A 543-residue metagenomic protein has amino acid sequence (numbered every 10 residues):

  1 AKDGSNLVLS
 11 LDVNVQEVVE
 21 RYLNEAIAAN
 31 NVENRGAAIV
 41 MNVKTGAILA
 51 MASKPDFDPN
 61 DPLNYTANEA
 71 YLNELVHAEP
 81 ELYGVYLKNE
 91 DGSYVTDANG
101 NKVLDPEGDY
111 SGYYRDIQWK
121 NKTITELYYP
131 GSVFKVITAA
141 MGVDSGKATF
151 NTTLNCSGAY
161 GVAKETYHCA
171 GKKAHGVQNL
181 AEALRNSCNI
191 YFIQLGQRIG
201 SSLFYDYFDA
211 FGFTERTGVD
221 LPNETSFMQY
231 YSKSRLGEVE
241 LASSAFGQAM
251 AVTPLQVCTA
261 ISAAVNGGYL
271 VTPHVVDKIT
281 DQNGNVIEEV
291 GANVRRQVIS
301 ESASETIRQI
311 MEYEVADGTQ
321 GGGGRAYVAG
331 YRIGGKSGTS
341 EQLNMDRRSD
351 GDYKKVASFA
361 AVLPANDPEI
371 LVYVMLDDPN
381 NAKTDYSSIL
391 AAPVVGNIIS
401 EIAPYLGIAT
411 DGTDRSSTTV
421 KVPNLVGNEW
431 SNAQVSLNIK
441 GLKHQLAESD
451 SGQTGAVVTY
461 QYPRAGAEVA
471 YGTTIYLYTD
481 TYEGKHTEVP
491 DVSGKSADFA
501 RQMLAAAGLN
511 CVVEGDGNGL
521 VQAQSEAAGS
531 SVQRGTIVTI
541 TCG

Functional and structural regions predicted by a protein language model:
A1, N14-V18, V40-V43, G412 (+1 more regions): Amphipathic, coiled-coil-like alpha-helical scaffolding segments used for oligomerization/assembly
K2-G36: Conserved, well-ordered alpha-helix/loop/beta-strand core segments that scaffold catalytic motifs
K2-G4, D12, R185-S187, R198 (+3 more regions): Peptidoglycan glycan-strand catalytic modules in the bacterial/periplasmic cell-wall system
K2-S5, W119-T123, T418, K485: Bateman (tandem CBS) regulatory domains
L11, K44-V133, I137-L376: Beta-lactam-recognizing serine transpeptidase/beta-lactamase-like catalytic domain environment
V32-T45, Y94, N155-S157, P222-T225 (+4 more regions): Acidic/histidine-enriched alpha-helical segments
G36, T152, G158, V219 (+7 more regions): Extracytoplasmic/periplasmic beta-strand context in beta-sandwich domains, especially the cupredoxin/COX2 CuA-binding
V290, G330, N344, V374-G543: Ligand-recognition elements built from short beta-strands and adjacent flexible loops
